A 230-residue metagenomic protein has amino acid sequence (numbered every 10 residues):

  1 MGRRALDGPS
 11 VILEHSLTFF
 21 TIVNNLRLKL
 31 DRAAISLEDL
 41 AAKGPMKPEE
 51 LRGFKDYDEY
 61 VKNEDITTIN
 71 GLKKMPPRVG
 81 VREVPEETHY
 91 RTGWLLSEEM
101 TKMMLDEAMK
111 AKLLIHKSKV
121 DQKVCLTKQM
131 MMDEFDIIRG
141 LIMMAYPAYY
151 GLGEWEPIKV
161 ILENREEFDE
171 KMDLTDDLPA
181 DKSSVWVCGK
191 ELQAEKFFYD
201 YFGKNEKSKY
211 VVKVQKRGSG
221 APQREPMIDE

Functional and structural regions predicted by a protein language model:
M1-E230: Ubiquitin system architectures
